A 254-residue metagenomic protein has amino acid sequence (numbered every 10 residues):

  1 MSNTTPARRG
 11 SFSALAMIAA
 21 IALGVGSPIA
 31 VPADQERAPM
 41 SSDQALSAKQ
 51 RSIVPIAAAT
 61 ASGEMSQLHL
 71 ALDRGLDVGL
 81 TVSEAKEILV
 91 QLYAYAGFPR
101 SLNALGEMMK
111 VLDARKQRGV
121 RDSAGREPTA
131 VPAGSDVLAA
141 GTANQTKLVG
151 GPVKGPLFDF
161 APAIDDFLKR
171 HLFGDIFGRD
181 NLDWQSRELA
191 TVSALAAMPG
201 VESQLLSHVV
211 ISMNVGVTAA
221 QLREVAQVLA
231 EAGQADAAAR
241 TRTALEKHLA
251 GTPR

Functional and structural regions predicted by a protein language model:
S2-P6, G10, L15-K49, A61-V78 (+6 more regions): Acidic, glycine/proline-rich low-complexity segments that act as flexible tails and inter-domain linkers
V54-A61, I88-L92, V192-A196: Short glycine-rich or small-residue beta-strand-to-loop segments that form or flank ligand, phosphate, metal/Fe-S
G200: Substrate-binding/catalytic groove segments of enzymes that remodel or degrade extracellular structural polymers
S203-Q204: Intrinsically disordered, low-complexity segments enriched in Gly and acidic/Ser/Thr residues that form flexible
S207-V209: Solvent-exposed, glycine/polar-rich loop segments of beta-barrel outer-membrane systems
